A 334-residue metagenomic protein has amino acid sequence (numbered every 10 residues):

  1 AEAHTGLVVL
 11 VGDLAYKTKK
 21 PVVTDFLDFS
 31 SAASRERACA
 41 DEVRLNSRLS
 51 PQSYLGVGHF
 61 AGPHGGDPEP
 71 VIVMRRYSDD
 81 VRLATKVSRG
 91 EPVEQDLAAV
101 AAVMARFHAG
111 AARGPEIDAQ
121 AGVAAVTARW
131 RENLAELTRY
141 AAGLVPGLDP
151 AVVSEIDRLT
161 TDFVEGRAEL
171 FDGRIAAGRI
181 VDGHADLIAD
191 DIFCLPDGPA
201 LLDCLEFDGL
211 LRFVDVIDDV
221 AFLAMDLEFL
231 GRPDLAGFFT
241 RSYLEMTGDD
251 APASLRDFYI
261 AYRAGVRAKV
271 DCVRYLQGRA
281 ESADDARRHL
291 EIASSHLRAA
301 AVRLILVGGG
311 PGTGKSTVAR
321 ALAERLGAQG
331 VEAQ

Functional and structural regions predicted by a protein language model:
A1-H184, A189-V266: Conserved ATP-binding subdomain of kinase catalytic cores across diverse folds
D41-R44, V270, A321, R325: Charged/polar positions on well-ordered alpha helices
F258-A283: Charged, amphipathic alpha-helical linker segments immediately N-terminal to NTP-binding catalytic cores
G278-Q334: Glycine-rich phosphate-binding loop of ATP-dependent small-molecule kinases
